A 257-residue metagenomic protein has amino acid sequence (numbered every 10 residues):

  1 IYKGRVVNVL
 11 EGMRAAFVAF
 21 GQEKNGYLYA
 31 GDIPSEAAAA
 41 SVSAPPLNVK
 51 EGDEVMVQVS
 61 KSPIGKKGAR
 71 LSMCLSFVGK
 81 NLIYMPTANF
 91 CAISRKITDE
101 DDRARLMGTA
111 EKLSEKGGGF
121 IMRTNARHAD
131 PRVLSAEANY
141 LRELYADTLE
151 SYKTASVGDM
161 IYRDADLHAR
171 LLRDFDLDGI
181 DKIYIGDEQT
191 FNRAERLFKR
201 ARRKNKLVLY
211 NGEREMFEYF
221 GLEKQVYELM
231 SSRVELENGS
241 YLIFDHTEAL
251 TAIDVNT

Functional and structural regions predicted by a protein language model:
I1-T257: DE-rich acidic low-complexity regions and acidic surface loops
